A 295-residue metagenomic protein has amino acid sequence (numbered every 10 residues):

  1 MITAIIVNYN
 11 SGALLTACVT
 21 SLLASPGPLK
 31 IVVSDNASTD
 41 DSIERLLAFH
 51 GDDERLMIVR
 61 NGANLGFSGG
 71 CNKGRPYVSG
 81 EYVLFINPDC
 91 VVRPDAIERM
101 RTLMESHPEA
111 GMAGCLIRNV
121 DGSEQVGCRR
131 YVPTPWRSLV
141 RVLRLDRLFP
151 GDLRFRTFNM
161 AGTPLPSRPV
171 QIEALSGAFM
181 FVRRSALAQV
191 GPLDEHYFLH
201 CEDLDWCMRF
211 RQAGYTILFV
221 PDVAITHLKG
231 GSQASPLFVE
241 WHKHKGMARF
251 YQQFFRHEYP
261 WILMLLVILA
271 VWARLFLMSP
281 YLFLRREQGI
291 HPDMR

Functional and structural regions predicted by a protein language model:
T20-L29: Short, acidic, metal-binding catalytic loop of nucleotide-sugar glycosyltransferases
S21, D35-E44, A63: A conserved acidic beta->alpha catalytic loop
R60-V78: Glycine-rich, basic loop-to-helix element that forms the pyrophosphate-binding segment of sugar-nucleotide handling
V83: Short aromatic/hydrophobic "clamp" motif used to bind/position activated sugar donors
P94-G127: Conserved donor NDP-sugar-binding/catalytic core segment of glycosyltransferases
V132-I172: Short, flexible, basic/aromatic active-site loop/helix in glycosyltransferases
P164-A224: A short, conserved alpha-helix in the catalytic core of glycosyltransferases
D205-R286: Active-site-adjacent helix/loop segment of glycosyltransferases that harbors family-specific signature motifs
